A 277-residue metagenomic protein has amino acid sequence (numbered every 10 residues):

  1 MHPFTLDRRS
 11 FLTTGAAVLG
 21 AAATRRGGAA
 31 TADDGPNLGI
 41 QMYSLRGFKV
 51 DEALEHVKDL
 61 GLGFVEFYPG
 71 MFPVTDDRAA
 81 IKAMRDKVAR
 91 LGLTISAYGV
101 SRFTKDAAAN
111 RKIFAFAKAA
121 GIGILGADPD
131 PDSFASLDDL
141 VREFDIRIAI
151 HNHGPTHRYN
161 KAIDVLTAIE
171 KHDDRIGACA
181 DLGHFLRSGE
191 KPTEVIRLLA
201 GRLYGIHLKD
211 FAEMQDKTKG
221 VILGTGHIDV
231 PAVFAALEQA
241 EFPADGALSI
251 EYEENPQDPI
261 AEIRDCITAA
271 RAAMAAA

Functional and structural regions predicted by a protein language model:
H2-N37, R46-L60, A162, L166-A180 (+1 more regions): Histidine-acidic metal/acid-base catalytic patches
G28-A32, A89-T94: N-terminal glycine-/serine-/threonine-rich beta1-alpha1-beta2 phosphate-ribose binding loop of Rossmann-like
P36-Q41, V65-F67, I95-V100, L125-A127 (+4 more regions): Hydrophobic faces of well-ordered beta-strands that scaffold small-molecule active sites in alpha/beta enzyme cores
Y43-L45, Y68-F72, V100-F103, D130 (+4 more regions): Active-site beta-loop-alpha junctions enriched in small/polar residues
D51-L54, R90-G177, F185-G189, L198 (+1 more regions): Active-site acidic/histidine proton-transfer and metal-coordination neighborhood in alpha/beta enzyme cores
E66-A83: Glycine-rich, proline-tolerant flexible connector loops at the mouths of alpha/beta enzymes
P73, R85-D86, D174-G177: Histidine- and aromatic-rich ligand-binding microenvironments
A80-R90, S136-E143, V233-A236: Catalytic-core regions built around general acid/base machinery
